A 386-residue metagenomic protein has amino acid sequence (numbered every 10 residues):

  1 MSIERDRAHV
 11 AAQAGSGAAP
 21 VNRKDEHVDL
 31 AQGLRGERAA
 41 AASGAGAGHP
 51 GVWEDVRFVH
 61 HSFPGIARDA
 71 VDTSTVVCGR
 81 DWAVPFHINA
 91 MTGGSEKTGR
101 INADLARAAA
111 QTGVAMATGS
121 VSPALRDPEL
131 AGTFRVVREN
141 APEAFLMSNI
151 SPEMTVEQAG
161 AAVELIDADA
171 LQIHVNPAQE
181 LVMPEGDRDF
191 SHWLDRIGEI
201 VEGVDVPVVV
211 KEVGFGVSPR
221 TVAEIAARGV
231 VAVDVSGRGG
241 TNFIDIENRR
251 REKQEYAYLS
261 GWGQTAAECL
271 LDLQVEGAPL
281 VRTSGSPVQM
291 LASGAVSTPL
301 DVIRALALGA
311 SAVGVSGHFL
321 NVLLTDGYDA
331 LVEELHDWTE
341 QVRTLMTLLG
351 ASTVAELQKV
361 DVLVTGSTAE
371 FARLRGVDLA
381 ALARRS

Functional and structural regions predicted by a protein language model:
M1-W82, L363-S386: An N-cap/entry alpha-helix motif that binds or orients negatively charged groups
I3-V10, G15, V28-A31, G229 (+2 more regions): Conserved active-site-proximal phosphate/metal-binding subdomains
V76-P123: Active-site cofactor/substrate anionic-group-binding motifs, chiefly glycine- and Lys/Arg-rich phosphate-binding loops
K97-T98, L125-E129, V217, L323: Secondary-structure boundary/capping motif
G99-R100, P128, M183-G186, D326-G327: Short, solvent-exposed loop/turn segments at secondary-structure boundaries
R100-R107, L130-T133, A162-V163: "Short basic amphipathic alpha-helical interaction patches in structured regions
A106-Q111, E139-M147, P152-S293, P299-F319: Alpha/beta enzyme core
T112-I150: A gly/proline- and charged-residue-enriched helix-loop-helix capping module
